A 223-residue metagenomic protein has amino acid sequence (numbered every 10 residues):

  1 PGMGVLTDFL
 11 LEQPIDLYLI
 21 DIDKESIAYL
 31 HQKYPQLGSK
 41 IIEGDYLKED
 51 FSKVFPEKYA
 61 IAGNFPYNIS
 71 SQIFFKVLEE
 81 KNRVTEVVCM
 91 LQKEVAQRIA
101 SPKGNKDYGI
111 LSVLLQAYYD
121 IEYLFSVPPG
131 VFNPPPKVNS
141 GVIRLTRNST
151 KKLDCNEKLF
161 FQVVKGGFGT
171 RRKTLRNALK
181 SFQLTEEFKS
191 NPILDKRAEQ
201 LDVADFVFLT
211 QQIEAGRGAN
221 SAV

Functional and structural regions predicted by a protein language model:
P1-G166, F208, A215-A222: Catalytic cores of RNA-modifying enzymes
R147, V164-V223: C-terminal lobe and adjacent flexible extensions of AdoMet/dcAdoMet transferase-like proteins
